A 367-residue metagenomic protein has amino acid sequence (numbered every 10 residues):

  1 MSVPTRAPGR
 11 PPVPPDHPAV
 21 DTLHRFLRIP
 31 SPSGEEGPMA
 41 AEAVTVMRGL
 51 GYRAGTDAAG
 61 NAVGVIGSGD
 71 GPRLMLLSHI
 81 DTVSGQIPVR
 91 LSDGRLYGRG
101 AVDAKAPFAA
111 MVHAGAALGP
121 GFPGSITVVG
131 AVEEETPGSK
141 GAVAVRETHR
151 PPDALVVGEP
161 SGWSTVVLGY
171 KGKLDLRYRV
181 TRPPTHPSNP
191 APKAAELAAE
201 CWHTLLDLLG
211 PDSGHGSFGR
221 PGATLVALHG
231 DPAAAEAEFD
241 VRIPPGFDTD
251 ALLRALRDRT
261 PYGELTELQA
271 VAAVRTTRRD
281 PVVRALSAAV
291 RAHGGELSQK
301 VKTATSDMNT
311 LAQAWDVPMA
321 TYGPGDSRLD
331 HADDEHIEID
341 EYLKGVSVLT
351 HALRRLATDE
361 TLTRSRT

Functional and structural regions predicted by a protein language model:
S2-P14, E35, G55, L174-T367: Metal-dependent amide/peptide-bond hydrolase catalytic core, centered on the "pita-bread" metallohydrolase fold
A19-V20, T224: Pyridoxal 5′-phosphate
S31-G71: A non-catalytic alpha/beta surface segment that caps or lines the substrate-entry region of metallo-dependent hydrolase
V46, G71-G130, D333: Active-site metal-coordination/substrate-binding segment of hydrolases, especially metallo-dependent peptidases
L77-S92, G169-R177, A288, A320: Acidic-glycine-rich active-site phosphate/pyrophosphate-binding loop
I80, R95, V129-P137, P160-G162 (+2 more regions): Acidic, glycine-rich active-site loops and adjacent beta-strand->loop/helix elements that engage anionic groups
Q86-I87, S164-L168, T224-G230: Short beta-strand/turn micro-motifs at beta-sheet edges
A109-D175: Acidic/histidine-rich catalytic neighborhood of metal-dependent amide-processing enzymes
